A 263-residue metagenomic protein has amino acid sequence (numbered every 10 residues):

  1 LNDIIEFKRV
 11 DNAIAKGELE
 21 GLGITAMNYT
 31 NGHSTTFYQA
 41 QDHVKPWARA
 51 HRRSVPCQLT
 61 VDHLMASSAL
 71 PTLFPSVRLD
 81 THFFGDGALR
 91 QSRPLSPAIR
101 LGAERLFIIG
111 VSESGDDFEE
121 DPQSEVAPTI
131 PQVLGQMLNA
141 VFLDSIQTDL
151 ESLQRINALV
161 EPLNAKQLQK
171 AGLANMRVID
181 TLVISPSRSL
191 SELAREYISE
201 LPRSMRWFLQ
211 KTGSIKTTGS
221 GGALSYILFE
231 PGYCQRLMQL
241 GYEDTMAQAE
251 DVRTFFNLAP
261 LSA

Functional and structural regions predicted by a protein language model:
L1-A263: Patatin-like phospholipase
